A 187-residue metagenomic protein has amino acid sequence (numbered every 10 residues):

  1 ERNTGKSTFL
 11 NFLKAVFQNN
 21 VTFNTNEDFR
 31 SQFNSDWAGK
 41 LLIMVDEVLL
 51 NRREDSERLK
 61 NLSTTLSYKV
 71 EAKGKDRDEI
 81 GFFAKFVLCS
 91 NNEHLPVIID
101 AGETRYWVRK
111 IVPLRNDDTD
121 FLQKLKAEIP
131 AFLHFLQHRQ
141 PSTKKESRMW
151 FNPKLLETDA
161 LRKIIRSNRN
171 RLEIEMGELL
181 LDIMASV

Functional and structural regions predicted by a protein language model:
E1-T8: Walker A/P-loop nucleotide-binding motif
T8-F12, V16-V187: Feature primarily recognizes SF3-like P-loop helicase cores of small DNA viruses
